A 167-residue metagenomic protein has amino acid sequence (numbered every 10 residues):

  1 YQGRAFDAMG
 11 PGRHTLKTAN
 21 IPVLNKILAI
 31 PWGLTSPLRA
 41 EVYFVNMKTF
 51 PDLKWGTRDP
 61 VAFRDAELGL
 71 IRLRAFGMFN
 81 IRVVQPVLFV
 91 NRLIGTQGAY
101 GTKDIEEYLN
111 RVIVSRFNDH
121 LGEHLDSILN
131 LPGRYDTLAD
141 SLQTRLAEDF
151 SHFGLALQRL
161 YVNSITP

Functional and structural regions predicted by a protein language model:
Y1-P167: N-terminal hydrophobic membrane-entry segments
